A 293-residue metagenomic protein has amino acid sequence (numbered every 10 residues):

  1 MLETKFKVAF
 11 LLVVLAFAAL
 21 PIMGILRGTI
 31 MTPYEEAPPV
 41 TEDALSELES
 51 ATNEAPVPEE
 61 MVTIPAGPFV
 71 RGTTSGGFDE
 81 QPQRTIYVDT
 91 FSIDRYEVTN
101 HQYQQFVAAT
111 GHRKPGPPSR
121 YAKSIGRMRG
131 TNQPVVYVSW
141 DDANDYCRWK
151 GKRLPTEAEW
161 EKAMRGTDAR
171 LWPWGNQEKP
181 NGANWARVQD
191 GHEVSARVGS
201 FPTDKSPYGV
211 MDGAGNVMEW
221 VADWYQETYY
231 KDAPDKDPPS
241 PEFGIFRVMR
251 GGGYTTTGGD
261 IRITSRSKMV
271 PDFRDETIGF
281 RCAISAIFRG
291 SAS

Functional and structural regions predicted by a protein language model:
M1-V14: N-terminal Sec-pathway targeting helices
L15-R27: Hydrophobic alpha-helical membrane-insertion segments, chiefly the h-region of N-terminal signal peptides
R27-L48, A55: Ser/Thr/Pro/Gly-rich low-complexity linker/stalk segments immediately outside membranes or between
E49-A51, F78-Q83, R266-P271: Short, P/G- and charge-enriched loop/turn segments at secondary-structure junctions
N53-P118, V138-D141, G215: A short glycine-rich, aromatic-capped structural motif
V62, T85, L171, E219 (+1 more regions): Residues embedded in well-ordered beta-strands
I64, V70, T74-S75, P118-S265 (+2 more regions): Functional-site microenvironments in short loops/helix caps that host divalent-cation chemistry
E276-G290: Short, structured beta-strand segments at or near domain termini in extracellular proteins/domains
